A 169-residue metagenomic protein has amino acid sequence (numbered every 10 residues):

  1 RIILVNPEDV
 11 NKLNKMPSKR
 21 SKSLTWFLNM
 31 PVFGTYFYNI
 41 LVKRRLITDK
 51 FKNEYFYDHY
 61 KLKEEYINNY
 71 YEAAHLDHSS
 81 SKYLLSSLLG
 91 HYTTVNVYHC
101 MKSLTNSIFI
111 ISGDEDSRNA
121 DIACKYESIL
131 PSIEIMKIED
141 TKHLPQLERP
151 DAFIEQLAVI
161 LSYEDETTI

Functional and structural regions predicted by a protein language model:
I2-T35: Flexible "cap/lid" loop of the alpha/beta hydrolase fold
V10, G90-T93, S117, H143-Q146: Nucleotide-sugar-dependent glycosyltransferase donor-binding/catalytic pocket residues
L13-P17, N39-S103: Conserved alpha/beta-hydrolase catalytic His-Asp/Glu region
L13-S18, I122-A123, E148-P150: Short aromatic-enriched loop/helix-cap "lid" or pocket-rim segments at secondary-structure transitions that line
E64-N68, E72, H99-S103, C124-S128 (+3 more regions): Replace "anionic and nucleotidyl ligands
S103-T141: Conserved loop-alpha-helix segment in the C-terminal half of the alpha/beta-hydrolase fold that carries the catalytic
P131-I169: Catalytic active-site module of serine/aspartate enzymes centered on a nucleophile-bearing elbow/loop
